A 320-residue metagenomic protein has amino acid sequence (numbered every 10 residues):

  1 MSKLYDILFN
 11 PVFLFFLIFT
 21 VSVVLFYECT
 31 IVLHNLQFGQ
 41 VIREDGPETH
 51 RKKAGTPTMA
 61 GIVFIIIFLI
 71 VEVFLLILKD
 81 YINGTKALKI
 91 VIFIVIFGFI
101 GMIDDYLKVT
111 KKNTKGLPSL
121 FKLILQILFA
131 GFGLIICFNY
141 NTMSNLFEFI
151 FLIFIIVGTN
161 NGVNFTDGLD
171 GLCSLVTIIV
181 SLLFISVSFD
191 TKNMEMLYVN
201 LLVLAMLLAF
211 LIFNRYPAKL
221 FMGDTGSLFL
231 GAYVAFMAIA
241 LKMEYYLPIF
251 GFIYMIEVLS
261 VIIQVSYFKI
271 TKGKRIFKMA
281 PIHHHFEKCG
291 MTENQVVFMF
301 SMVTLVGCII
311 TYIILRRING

Functional and structural regions predicted by a protein language model:
S2-V32, F64-F99, L146-N164, G168-G320: Alpha-helical transmembrane segments
Y27-G46: Membrane-interface helix-loop junction between the first two transmembrane segments
R43-P57, K112-L125, H283, K288: Juxtamembrane helix-capping/reentrant segments at transmembrane boundaries
E72-I82, M102-T110, G133-S144: Transmembrane alpha-helix boundary signature
L88-P118: Hydrophobic alpha-helical hairpins/lids featuring a short glycine-rich hinge
V109-M143, I179, L247: Glycine/proline-rich, flexible active-site/cofactor-binding loop segments that harbor closely spaced acidic
